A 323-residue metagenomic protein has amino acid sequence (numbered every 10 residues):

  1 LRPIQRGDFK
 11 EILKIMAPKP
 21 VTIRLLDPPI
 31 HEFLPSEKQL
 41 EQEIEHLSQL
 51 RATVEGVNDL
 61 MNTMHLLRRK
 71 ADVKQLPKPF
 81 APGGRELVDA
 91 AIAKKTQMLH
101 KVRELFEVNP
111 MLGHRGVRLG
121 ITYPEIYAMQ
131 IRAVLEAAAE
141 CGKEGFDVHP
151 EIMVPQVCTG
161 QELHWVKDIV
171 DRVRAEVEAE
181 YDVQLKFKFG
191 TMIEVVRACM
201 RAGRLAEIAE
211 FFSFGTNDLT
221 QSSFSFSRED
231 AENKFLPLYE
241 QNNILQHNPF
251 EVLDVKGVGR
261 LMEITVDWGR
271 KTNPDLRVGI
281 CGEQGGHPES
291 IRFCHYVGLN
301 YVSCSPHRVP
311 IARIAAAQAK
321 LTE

Functional and structural regions predicted by a protein language model:
L1-E323: Conserved alpha/beta-domain cores
